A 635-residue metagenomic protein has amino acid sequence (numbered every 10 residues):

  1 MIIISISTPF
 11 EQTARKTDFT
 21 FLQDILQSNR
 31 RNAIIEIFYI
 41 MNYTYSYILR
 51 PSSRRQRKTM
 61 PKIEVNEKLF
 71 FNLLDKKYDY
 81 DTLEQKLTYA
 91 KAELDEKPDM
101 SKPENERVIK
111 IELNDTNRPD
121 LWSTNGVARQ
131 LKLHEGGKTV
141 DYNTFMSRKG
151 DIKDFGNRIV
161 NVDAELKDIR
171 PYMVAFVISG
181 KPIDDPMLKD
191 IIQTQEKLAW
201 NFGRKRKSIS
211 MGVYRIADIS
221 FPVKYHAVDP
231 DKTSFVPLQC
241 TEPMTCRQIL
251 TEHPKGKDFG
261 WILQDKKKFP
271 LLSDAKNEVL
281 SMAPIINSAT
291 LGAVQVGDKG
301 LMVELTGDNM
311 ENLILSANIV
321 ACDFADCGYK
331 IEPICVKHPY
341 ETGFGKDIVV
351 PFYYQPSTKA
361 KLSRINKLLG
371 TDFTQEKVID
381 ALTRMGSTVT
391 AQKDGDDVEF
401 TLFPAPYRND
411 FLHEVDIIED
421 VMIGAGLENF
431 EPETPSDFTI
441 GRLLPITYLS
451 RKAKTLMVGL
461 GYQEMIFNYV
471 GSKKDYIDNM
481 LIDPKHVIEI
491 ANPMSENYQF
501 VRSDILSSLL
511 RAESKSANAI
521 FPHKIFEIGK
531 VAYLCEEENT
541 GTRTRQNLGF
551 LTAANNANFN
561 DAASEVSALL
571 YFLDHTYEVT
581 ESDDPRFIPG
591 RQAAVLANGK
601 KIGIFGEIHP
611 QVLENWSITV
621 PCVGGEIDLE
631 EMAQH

Functional and structural regions predicted by a protein language model:
I4, T20, I25-Q27, I34 (+2 more regions): Short, positively charged and aromatic/hydrophobic N-terminal segments
T8-D18: Structural/interface elements that position substrates and couple domains in central-metabolism enzymes
T17, Q23, S28-R31, M41 (+3 more regions): Intrinsic-disorder/low-complexity regions
P61-N72, Y78-D99, R107-A175, K207 (+1 more regions): Extended, well-folded interaction surfaces typified by the phenylalanyl-tRNA synthetase beta subunit core
H134-K138, F155, A175-S357, K367 (+2 more regions): TRNA-recognition modules of translation machinery and tRNA-sensing kinases, especially anticodon-binding
